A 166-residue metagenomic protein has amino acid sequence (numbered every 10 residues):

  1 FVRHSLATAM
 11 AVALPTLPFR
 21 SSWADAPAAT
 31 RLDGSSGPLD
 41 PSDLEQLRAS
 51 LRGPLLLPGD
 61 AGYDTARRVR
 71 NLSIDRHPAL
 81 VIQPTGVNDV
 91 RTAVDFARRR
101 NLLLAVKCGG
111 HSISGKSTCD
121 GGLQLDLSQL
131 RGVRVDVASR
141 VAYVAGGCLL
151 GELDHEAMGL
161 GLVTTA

Functional and structural regions predicted by a protein language model:
V2-S22: N-terminal export signals
T16-P58: C-terminal segment of N-terminal export signals and the immediately downstream linker at the start of the mature
S35-S36, L72-L104, L127-A166: N-terminal glycine-rich flavin-associated loop
P58-G59, K107, A166: Surface-exposed patches in mature extracellular/periplasmic domains of secreted proteins
D60, G109, G147: Active-site glycine-centered loops adjacent to acidic/histidine catalytic or metal-binding residues that shape
R70-I74, K116-L125: Glycine-rich loop at the start of a catalytic domain that most often binds anionic cofactors/ligands
